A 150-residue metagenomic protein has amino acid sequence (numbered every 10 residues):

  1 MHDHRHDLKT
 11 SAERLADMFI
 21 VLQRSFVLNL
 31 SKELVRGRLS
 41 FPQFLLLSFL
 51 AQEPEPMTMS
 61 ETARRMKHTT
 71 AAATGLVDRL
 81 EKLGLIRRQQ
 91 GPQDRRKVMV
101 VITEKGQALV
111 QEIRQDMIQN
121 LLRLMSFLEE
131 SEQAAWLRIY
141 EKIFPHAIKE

Functional and structural regions predicted by a protein language model:
M1-G37: N-terminal leader segment of winged-helix/HTH proteins
L28-T69, L83: N-terminal helix-turn-helix DNA-binding core of bacterial DNA-binding proteins
G37-Q43, T103, S126-E130: Short helix-coil-helix linker/hinge
L45-F49, A108, A135: Pre-recognition alpha-helix immediately N-terminal to the DNA-recognition helix within helix-turn-helix or winged-helix
P54-V98, E104: Canonical helix-turn-helix DNA-binding module
E112-E150: Terminal interaction helix/tail motif
